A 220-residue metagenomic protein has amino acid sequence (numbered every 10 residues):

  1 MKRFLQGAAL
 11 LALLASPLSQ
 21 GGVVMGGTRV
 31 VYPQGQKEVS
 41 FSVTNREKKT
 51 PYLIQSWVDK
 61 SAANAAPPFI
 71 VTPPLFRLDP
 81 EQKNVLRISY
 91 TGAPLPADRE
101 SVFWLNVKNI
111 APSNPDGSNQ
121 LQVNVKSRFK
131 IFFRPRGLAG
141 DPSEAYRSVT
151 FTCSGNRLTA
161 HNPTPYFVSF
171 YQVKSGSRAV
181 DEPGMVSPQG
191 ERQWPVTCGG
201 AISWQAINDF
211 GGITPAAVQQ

Functional and structural regions predicted by a protein language model:
M1-A8: Bacterial N-terminal signal peptides that target proteins for export
L14-L18: N-terminal signal peptide c-region/cleavage motif recognized by signal peptidases
Q20-V43, D141-T150: Beta-sheet-dominated interaction scaffolds and their linkers
T28-A66: N-terminal targeting signals for Sec/Tat export/insertion, comprising classic cleavable signal peptides
F41-E47, L158-Y166: Asparagine-centered strand-capping/turn motif at beta-strand->loop junctions
L53-Q55, D59-P74, S169-V180: Short beta-strand and strand-turn-strand segments in soluble, beta-rich domains
S61, A93-E144, A201-Q220: Terminal connector regions
P67-L95, S177-S203: Intrinsically disordered, low-complexity Pro/Gly/Ser/Thr-rich segments with frequent PxxP/GP/PP motifs and embedded
